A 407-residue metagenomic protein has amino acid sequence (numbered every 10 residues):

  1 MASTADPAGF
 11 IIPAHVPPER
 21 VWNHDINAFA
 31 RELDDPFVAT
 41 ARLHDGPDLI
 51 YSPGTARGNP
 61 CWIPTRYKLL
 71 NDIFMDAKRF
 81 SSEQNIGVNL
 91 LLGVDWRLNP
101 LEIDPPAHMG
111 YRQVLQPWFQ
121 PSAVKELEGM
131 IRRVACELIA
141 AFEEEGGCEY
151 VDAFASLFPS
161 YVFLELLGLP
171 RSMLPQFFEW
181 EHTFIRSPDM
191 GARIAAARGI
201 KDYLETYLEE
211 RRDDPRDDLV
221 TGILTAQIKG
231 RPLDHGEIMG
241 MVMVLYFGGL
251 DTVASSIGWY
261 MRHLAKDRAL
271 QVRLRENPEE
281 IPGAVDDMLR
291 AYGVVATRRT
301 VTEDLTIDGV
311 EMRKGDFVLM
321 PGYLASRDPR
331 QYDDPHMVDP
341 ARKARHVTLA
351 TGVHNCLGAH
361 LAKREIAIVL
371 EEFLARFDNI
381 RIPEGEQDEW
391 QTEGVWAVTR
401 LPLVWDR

Functional and structural regions predicted by a protein language model:
M1-R407: Cytochrome P450
